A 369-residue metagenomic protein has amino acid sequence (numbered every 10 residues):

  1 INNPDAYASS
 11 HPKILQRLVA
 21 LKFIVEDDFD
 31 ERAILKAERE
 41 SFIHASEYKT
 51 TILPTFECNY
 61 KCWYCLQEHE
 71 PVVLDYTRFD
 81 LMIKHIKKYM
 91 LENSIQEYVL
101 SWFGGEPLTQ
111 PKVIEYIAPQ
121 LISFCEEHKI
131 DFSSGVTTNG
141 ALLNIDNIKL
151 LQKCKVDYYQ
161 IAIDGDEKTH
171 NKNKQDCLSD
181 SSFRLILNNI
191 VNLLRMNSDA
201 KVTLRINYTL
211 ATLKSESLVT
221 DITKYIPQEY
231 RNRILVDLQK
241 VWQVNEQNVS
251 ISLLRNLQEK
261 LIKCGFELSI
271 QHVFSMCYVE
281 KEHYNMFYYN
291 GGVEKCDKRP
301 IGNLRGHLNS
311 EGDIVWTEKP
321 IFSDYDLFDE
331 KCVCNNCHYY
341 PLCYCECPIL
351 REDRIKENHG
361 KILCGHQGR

Functional and structural regions predicted by a protein language model:
I1-I14, D329-R369: Radical SAM enzyme core and accessory elements
H11-T51, N93: N-terminal [4Fe-4S]-dependent radical SAM core
E40-E68, I83, N93-S101, G291 (+1 more regions): N-terminal pre-triad scaffold of radical SAM enzymes
E68-V72, K172-D180, D353-R354: Short glycine-enriched, charge-decorated loop/helix-capping segments at active-site entrances that position
I83-S101, Q110-Q239: Radical SAM/AdoMet-radical enzyme domain recognition
K168-N173, Y230-S252, Q271-E280, P300-L304: Flexible glycine/acidic-rich beta-alpha junction loops that bind and position SAM and/or redox cofactors in anaerobic
V249-V273, K298-Y344: C-terminal accessory region of radical SAM enzymes
E294-K295: Generic structural signal for well-ordered beta-strand positions
